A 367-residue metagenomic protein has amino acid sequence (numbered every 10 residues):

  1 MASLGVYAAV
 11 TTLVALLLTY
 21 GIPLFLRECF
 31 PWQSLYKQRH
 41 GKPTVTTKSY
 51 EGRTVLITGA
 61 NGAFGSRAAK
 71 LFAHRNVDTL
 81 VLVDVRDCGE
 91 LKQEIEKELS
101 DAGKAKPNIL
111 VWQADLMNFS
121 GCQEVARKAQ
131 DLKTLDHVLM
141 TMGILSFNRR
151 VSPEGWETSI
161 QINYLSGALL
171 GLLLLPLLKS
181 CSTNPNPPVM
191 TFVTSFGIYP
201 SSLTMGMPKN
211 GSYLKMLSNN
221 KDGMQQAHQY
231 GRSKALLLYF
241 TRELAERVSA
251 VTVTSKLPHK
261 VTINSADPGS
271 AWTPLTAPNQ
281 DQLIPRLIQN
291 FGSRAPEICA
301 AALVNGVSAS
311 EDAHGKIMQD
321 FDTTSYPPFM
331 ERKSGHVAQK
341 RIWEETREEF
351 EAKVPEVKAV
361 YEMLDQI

Functional and structural regions predicted by a protein language model:
M1-S34: Terminal signal-anchor or tail-anchor transmembrane helices that tether membrane-associated enzymes to cellular
A2-G5, V10, E345-I367: C-terminal helix/juxtamembrane-tail motif
P23-W272, Y361: Rossmann-fold NAD(P)H-dependent dehydrogenase/reductase core
L56, K234, T262-L275, N279 (+4 more regions): C-terminal, well-structured subdomains that either form a transmembrane helix-short loop-helix hairpin in multi-pass
C122, L287-P327, H336-A338, A352: C-terminal helical subdomain
E124, S202-G206, L275-Q280, P328-R332: Short aromatic-enriched loop/helix-cap "lid" or pocket-rim segments at secondary-structure transitions that line
G211-D222, N279-I288, Y326: Short glycine/proline- and charge-enriched loop/turn segments that cap or connect secondary-structure elements
T241-A245, V304-V307, W343, R347: Non-transmembrane alpha-helical segments in soluble domains of secreted/periplasmic/extracellular proteins
